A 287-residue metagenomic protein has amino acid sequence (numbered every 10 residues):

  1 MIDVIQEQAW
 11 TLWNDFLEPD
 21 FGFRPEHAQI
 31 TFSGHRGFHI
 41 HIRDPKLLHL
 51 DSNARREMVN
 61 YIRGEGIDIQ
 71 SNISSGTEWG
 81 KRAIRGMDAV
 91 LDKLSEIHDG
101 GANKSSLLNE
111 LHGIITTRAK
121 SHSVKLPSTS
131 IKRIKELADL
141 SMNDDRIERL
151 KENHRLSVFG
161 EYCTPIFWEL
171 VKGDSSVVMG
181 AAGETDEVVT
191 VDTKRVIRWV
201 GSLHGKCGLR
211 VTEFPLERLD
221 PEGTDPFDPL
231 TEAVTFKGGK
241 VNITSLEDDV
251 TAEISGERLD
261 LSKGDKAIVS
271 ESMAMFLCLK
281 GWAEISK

Functional and structural regions predicted by a protein language model:
M1-P25: Long, well-ordered alpha-helical scaffolding segments within enzyme catalytic domains, especially pronounced
P25-D51: Histidine-centered divalent-metal-coordination microenvironment in nucleic-acid enzymes
R36, K46-L48, D68, S202-G205: Short loop/turn segments at secondary-structure transitions that flank enzyme active sites
L50-R55, V59, K172, L209-V211: Aromatic/basic-lined ligand-recognition segments that form π-stacking hydrophobic pockets flanked by Lys/Arg to engage
N60-T185, T190-T193: Long, charge-rich alpha-helical interaction segments
E184, V191-K194, V200-R210, P221-M273: C-terminal accessory/binding modules appended to enzymatic or scaffolding proteins
F276-L277: Basic amphipathic alpha-helical segments that dock to polyanions
G281-K287: A short, conserved structural fragment
